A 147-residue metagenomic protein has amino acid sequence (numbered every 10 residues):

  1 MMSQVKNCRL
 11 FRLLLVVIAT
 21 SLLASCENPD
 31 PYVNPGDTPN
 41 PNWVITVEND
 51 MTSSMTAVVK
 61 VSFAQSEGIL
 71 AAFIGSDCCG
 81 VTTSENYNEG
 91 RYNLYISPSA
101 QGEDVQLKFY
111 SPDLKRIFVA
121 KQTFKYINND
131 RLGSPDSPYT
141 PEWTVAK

Functional and structural regions predicted by a protein language model:
M1-A24: Sec-dependent bacterial lipoprotein signal peptides
S21-W43: Bacterial Sec-dependent N-terminal signal peptides
T38-T46, K121-K147: Extracellular beta-sheet/turn segments enriched in Thr/Pro/Gly and aliphatic residues
V44-S62: Short amphipathic, basic-aromatic surface patches that mediate peripheral association with negatively charged
S62-G68, G102: Short proline/glycine-enriched turn/loop motifs at strand-loop junctions of beta-rich domains
I69-F73, Q106-K108: Beta-strand signatures of extracellular beta-sandwich domains
F73-E103: Tryptophan-paired
F109-A120: Short acidic/polar inter-strand loop motif in beta-rich domains
